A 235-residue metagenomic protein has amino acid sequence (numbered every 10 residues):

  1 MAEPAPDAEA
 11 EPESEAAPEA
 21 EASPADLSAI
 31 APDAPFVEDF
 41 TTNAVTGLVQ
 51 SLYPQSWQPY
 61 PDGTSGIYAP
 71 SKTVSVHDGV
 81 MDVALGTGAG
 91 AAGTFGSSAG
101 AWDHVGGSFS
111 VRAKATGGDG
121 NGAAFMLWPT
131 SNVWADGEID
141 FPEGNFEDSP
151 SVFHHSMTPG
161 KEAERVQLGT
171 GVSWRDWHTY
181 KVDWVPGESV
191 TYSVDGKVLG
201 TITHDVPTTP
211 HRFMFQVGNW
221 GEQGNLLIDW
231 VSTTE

Functional and structural regions predicted by a protein language model:
M1-A22, D26: Ser/Thr-rich, Pro/Gly/Ala-heavy low-complexity intrinsically disordered linkers and tails of secreted extracellular
P18-Q55: Extracellular carbohydrate-recognition regions
V49-V80: Extracellular glycan-recognition surfaces and repeat-rich motifs
D82-S151: Secretory/extracellular carbohydrate-interaction modules and structurally similar beta-sandwich "look-alikes"
M157-T179: Short, aromatic/His-centered strand-loop micro-motif at the edge of beta-sheets
G171, T208-E235: Ligand-recognition surfaces built from glycine- and aromatic
D176-T191: Localized edge beta-strand/strand-to-loop motifs within extracellular or lumenal beta-rich domains
V194-R212: Short, solvent-exposed beta-strand-to-loop segments that form ligand-recognition rims of beta-rich domains
